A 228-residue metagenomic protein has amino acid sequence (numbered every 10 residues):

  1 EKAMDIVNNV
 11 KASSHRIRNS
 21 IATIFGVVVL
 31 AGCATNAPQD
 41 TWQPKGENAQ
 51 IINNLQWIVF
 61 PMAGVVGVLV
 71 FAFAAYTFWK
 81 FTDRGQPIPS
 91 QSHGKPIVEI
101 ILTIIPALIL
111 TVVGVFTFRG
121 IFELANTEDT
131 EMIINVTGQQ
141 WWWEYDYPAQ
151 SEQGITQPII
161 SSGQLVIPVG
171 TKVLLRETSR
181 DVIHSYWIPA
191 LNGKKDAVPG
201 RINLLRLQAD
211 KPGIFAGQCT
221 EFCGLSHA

Functional and structural regions predicted by a protein language model:
M4-N36: N-terminal secretory/membrane targeting signals
V10-I17, N48-L69: Membrane-entry segments of alpha-helical transmembrane domains in multi-pass membrane proteins
I24, V28, G64, V68 (+2 more regions): Alpha-helical transmembrane spans of integral membrane proteins, capturing the lipid-embedded, hydrophobic core of TM
V28, F73-Y76, F116: Transmembrane alpha-helix boundary/anchor motif
A34-Q56, F78-A228: Non-transmembrane, membrane-proximal soluble domains of secreted or membrane proteins
G67-F81: Alpha-helical transmembrane segments
